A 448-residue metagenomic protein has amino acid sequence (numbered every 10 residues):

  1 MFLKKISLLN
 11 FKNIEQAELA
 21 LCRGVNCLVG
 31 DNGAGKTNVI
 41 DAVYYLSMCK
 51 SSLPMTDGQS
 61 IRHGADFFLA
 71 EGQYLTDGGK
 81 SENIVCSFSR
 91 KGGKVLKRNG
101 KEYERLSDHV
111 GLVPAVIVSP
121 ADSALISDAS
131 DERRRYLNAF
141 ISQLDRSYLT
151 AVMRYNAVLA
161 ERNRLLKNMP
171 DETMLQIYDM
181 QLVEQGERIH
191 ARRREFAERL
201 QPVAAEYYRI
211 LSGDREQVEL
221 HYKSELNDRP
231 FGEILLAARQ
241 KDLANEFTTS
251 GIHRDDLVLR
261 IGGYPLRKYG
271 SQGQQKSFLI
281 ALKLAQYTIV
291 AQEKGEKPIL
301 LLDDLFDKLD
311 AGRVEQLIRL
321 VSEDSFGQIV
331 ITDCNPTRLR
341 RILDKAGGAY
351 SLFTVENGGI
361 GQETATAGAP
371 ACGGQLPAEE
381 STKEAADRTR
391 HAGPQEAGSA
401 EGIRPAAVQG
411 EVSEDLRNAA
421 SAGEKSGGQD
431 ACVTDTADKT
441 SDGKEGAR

Functional and structural regions predicted by a protein language model:
M1-D31, D57, T173-E184, R188-I299 (+10 more regions): Conserved NTPase motor "head" modules and their coupling/switch loops across ABC/AAA+ ATPases, GTPases, and GHKL ATPases
K36: Conserved lysine of the Walker
Y44: Helix-to-loop junction immediately C-terminal to a conserved catalytic motif
M48-E132, I141-L144, Y148, Q201-E206 (+1 more regions): Nucleotide-state sensing region of NTPase/ATPase domains
Y103, S107-E184, E225, E363: A conserved P-loop NTPase coupling/switch region
D303-L305: Walker B catalytic acidic pair
D333-N335: Conserved H-loop
